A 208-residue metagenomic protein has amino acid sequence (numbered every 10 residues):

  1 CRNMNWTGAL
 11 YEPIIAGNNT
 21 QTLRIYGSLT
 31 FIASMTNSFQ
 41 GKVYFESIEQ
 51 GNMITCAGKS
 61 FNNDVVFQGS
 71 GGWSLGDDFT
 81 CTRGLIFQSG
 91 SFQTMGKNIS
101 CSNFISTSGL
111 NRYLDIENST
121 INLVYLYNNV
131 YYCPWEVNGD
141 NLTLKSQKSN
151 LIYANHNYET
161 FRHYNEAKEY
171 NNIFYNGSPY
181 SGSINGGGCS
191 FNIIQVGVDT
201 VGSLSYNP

Functional and structural regions predicted by a protein language model:
C1-P208: Extracellular beta-sheet-rich ligand-binding/adhesion modules
